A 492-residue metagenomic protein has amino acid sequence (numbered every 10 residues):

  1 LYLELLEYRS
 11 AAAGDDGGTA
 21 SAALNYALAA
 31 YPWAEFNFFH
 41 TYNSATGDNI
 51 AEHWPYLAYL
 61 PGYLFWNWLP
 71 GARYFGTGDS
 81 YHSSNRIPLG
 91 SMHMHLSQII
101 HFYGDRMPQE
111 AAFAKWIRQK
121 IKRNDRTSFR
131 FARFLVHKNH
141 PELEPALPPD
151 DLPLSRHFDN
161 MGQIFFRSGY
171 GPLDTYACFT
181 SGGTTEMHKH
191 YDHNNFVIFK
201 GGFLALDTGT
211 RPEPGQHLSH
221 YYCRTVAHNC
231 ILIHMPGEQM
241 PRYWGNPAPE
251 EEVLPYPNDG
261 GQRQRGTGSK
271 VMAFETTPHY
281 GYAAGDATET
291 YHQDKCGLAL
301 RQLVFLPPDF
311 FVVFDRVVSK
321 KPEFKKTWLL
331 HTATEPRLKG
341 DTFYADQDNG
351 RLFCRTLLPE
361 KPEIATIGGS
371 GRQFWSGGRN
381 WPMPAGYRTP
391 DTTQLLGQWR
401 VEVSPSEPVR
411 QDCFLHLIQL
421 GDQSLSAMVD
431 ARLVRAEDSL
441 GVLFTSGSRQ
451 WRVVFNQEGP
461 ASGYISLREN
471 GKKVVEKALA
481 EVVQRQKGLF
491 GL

Functional and structural regions predicted by a protein language model:
L1-A20, Y56-R73: Long, well-ordered core segments of solenoidal/helical folds
L1-D15, I100, G104-R106, A112-A114 (+2 more regions): Extended glycan-interaction surfaces of carbohydrate-active proteins
L1-D15, P172-Y176, Y291-Q293, M383-L395: Active-site-adjacent bridging/hinge elements
L6-T46, I164, S168-D174, L300-L303 (+1 more regions): Long, repeat-rich segments with strong aromatic
T19-N25, T46-I50, S181-T185, G215-S219 (+1 more regions): Active-site rim elements
A30-A205, E407-C413, A431-L492: Carbohydrate-active enzyme catalytic cores, enriched for enzymes that act on polyanionic acidic polysaccharides
N124-E363, G368-Q373, G377-W381, L395 (+2 more regions): Catalytic and substrate-binding regions of extracellular carbohydrate-active enzymes, especially polysaccharide lyases
